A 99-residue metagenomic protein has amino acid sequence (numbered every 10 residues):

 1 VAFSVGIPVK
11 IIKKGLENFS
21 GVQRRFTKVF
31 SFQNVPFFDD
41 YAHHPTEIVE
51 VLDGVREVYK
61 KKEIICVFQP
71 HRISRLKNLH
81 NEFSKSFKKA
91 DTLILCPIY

Functional and structural regions predicted by a protein language model:
V1-T92: Nucleotide phosphate-binding/pyrophosphate-handling subdomain across enzymes that bind or process nucleotide phosphates
